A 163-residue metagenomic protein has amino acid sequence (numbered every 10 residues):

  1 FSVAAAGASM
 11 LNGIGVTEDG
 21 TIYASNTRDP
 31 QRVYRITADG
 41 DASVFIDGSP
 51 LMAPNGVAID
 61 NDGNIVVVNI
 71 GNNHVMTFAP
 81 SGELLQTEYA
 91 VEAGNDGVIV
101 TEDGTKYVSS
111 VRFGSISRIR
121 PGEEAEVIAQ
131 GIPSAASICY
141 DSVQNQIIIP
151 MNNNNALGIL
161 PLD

Functional and structural regions predicted by a protein language model:
F1-A4, D41-G48, E83-Y89, E123-A129: A short beta-strand motif characteristic of beta-propeller blades
A5-S25, P30, G48-N64, V68-N73 (+4 more regions): Beta-rich, blade/repeat-based domains predominating in secreted/periplasmic proteins but also intracellular
D29-Q31, G40-S43, M52, T77 (+1 more regions): Short, structured loop/turn "capping" segments at alpha-beta junctions
R32-R35, H74-M76, S115-S117, A156-G158: A short loop-to-beta-strand structural motif that recurs across blades of beta-propeller domains
I36-D41, F78-E83, I119-E124, P161-D163: Short loop/turn segments that connect beta-strands within beta-propeller blades
I148-D163: Short, basic/aromatic-enriched C-terminal tail that caps enzymatic domains
